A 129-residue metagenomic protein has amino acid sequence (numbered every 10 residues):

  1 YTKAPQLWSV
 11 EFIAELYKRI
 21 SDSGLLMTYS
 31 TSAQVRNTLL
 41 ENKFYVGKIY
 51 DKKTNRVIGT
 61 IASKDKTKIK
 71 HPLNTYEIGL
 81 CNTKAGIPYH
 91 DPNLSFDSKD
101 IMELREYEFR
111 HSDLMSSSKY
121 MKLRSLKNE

Functional and structural regions predicted by a protein language model:
Y1-K3: Rossmann-like NAD(P)-binding element
Q6-S23: A short glycine-rich, Lys/Arg-flanked "PGG" loop and its adjoining helix->strand segment in the class I
W8-S9, E41-N42, T75-I78: Composition- and surface-driven signal marking solvent-exposed, interaction-prone regions in large proteins
L26-M27, V46: A short hydrophobic/small-residue beta-strand
T28-S32: Short strand-turn motif at the edge of the Rossmann-like AdoMet-binding core
R36-I58: Conserved Class I S-adenosyl-L-methionine
T60-E129: SAM/dcSAM-binding transferase cores
